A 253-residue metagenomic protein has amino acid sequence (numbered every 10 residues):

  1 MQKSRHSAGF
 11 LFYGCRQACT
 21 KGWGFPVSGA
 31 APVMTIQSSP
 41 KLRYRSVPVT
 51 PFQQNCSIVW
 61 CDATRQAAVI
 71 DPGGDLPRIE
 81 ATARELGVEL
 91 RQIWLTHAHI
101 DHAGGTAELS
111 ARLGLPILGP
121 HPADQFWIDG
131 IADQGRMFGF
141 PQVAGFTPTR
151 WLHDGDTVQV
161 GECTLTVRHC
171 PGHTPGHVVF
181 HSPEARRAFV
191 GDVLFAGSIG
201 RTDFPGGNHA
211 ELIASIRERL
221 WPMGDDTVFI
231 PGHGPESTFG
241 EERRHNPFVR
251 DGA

Functional and structural regions predicted by a protein language model:
M1-F25: Positively charged N-terminal leader segments that act as targeting/secretion signals
R16-K41: Basic/polar N-terminal segments that are highly enriched at the extreme N-terminus, encompassing both cleavable
I36-L86, V179-G191: Conserved beta-strand hairpin/beta-sheet module of binuclear metal-dependent hydrolase folds, prominently
V59, T96, C170: Conserved S/T- and glycine-rich ATP-binding loop of Class I adenylate-forming
T64, G74, I100, D124 (+4 more regions): Short, glycine/acidic-enriched loop or turn micro-motifs at the edges of active sites
A68-I70, Q92-W94, V167-H169: Short catalytic-loop micro-motif centered on adjacent basic/acidic residues
G74-Q159, C163, R244-G252: Active-site HxH/HxHxD metal-binding segment of metal-dependent hydrolases
D133-R136, T157, C163-A253: Metallo-beta-lactamase
